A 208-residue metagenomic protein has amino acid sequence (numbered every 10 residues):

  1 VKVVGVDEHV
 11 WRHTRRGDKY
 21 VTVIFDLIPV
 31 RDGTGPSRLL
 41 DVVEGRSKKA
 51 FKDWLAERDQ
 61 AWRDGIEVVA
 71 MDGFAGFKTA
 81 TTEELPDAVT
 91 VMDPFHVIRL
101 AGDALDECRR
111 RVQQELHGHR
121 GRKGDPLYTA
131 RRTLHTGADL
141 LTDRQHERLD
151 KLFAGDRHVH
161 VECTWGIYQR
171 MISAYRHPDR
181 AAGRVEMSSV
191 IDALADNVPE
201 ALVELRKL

Functional and structural regions predicted by a protein language model:
V1, H9, G73-F77, L85 (+1 more regions): Core catalytic machinery and nucleic-acid-binding channels of phosphodiester-processing enzymes
V1-T14, V23-F25: Two-metal-ion RNase H-like nuclease active-site motif
V3, T22, V68, V89-M92: Hydrophobic "anchor" residues on beta-strands that sit immediately upstream of conserved functional sites
E8-V10, I28-P29, E44-S47, G73-A75: Short, flexible loop/turn elements at secondary-structure junctions
R15-R16, P29-P36, K52-D87, F95-R99 (+1 more regions): Acidic/histidine-rich catalytic cores and adjacent linkers of DNA breakage/strand-transfer/modification proteins
Y20-T22, E83-V89, L105-R110: Short secondary-structure boundary/capping segments
T34-K49: Glycine-rich phosphate-binding "P-loop"
V97-G118: Short alpha-helix plus adjacent loop in nuclease-associated cores
